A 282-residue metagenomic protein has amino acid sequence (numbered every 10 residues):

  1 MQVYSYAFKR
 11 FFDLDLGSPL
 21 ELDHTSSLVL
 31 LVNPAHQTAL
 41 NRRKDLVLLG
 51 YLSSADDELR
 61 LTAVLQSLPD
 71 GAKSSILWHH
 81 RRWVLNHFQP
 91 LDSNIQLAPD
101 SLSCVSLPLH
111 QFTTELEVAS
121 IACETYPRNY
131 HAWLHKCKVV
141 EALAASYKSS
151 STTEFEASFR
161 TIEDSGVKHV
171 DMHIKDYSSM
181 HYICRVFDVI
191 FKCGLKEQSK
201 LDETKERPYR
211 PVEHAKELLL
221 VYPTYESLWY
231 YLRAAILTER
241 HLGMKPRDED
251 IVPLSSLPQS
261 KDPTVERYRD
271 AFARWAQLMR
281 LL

Functional and structural regions predicted by a protein language model:
M1-W78, W83-C104: Internal amphipathic alpha-helical repeat/solenoid segments
S5-F12, A63, S120, V167 (+1 more regions): Generic detector of well-ordered alpha-helical segments enriched in charged/polar residues, highlighting helical
L30, V47, L85, V140 (+2 more regions): Residue at a conserved register position within TPR or TPR-like alpha-solenoid repeats
L61, E154, E249-P253: A signal for specific C-terminal beta-sheet/loop modules enriched in small/flexible residues with GP/PG/PP motifs
T62-Y222: Eukaryote-skewed repeat-based solenoidal scaffolds used as protein-protein interaction platforms, primarily
S178-L282: Structured C-terminal portions of repeat-based eukaryotic scaffold domains
